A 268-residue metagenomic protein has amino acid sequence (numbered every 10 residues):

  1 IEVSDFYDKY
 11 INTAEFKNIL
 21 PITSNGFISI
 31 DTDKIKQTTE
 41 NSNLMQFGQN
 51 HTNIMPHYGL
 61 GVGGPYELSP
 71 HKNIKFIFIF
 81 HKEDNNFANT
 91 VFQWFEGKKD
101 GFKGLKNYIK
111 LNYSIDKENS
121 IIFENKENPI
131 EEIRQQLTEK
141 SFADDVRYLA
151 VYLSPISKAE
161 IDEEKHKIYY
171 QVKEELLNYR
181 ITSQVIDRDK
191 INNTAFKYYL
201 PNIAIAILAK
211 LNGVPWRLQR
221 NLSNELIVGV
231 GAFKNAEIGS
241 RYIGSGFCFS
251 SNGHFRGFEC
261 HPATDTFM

Functional and structural regions predicted by a protein language model:
I1-M268: Long, low-complexity, intrinsically disordered terminal regions
